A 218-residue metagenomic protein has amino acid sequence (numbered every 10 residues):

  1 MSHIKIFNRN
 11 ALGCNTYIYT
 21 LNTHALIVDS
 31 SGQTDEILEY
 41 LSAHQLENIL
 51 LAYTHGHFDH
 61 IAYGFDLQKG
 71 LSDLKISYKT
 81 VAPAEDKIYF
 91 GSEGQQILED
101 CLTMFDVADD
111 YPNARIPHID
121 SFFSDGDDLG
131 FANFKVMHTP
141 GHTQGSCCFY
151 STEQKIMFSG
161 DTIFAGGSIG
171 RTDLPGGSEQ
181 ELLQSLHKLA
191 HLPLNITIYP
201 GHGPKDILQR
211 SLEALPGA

Functional and structural regions predicted by a protein language model:
M1-H44, C148-G160: Conserved beta-strand hairpin/beta-sheet module of binuclear metal-dependent hydrolase folds, prominently
S2, I119, A132-K135, G145: Short beta-strand or tight-loop elements that sit immediately N-terminal to catalytic metal-binding acidic residues
S2, L46, I76-Y78, F134 (+1 more regions): A structural micro-motif
F7-R9, H118-D120, H138-P140: Short Gly/Pro-enriched turn/cap motifs at secondary-structure boundaries
A25, K135-A218: Metallo-beta-lactamase
A25-V28, L50-Y53, H138: Short catalytic-loop micro-motif centered on adjacent basic/acidic residues
Q33-T34, E39-L129, G217: Active-site HxH/HxHxD metal-binding segment of metal-dependent hydrolases
A43-E47, L129-A132, S151-T152, L192-P193: Glycine-rich phosphate-binding loop signature in dinucleotide/nucleotide-binding domains
